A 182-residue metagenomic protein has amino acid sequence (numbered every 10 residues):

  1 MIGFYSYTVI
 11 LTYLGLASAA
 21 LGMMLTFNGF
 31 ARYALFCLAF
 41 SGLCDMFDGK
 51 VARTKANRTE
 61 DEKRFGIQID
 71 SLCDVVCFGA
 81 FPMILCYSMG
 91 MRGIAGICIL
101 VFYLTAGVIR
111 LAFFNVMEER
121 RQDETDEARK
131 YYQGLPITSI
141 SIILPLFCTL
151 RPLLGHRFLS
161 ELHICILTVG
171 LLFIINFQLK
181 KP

Functional and structural regions predicted by a protein language model:
M1-G49, L172-P182: Topogenic membrane-insertion module of multi-pass membrane proteins
M1-I10, R64-L72, E127-Q133, P182: Short, amphipathic, aromatic/basic-enriched membrane-interface segments that mark the entry/exit of transmembrane
T8-Y13, T54-L111: Multi-pass membrane catalytic core of lipid/isoprenoid biosynthesis enzymes
L11-A17, C37-F40, V76-G79, C98-T105 (+4 more regions): Lipid-exposed faces of alpha-helical membrane segments in multi-pass integral membrane proteins
L21-F36, V76, A80-V101, L146-L162: Helix-coil boundary and interhelical linker segments in multi-pass alpha-helical membrane proteins
D45, L104-M117, L167-K181: Transmembrane alpha-helical segments that form the membrane-embedded catalytic/substrate-channel core of multi-pass
F47-K63, F113-K130: Cytosolic, membrane-interface loops and tails of multi-pass inner-membrane proteins
Q122-P182: C-terminal membrane-associated helical module and adjoining short loops/tails
